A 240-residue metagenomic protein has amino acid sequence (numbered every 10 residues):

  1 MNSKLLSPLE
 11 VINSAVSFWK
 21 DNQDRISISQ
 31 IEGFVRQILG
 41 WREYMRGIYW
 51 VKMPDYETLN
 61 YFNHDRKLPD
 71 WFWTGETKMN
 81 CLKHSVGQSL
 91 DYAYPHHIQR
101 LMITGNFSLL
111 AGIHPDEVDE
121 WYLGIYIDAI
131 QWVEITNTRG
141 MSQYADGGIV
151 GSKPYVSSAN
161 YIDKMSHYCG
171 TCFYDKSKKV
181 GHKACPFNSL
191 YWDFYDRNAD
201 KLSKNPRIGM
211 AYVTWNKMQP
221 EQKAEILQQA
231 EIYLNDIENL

Functional and structural regions predicted by a protein language model:
M1, L5-L240: C-terminal catalytic domain of photolyase/cryptochrome flavoproteins, centering on the FAD-binding pocket
